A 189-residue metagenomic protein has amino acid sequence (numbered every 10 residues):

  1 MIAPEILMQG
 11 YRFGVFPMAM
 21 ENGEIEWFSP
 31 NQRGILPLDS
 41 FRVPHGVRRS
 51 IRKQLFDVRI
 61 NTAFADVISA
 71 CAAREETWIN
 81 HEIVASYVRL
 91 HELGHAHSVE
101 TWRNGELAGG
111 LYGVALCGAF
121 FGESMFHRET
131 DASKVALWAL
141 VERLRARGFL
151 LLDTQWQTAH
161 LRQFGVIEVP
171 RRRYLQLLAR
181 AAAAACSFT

Functional and structural regions predicted by a protein language model:
M1-T189: N-acyltransferase acceptor-side catalytic subdomain
